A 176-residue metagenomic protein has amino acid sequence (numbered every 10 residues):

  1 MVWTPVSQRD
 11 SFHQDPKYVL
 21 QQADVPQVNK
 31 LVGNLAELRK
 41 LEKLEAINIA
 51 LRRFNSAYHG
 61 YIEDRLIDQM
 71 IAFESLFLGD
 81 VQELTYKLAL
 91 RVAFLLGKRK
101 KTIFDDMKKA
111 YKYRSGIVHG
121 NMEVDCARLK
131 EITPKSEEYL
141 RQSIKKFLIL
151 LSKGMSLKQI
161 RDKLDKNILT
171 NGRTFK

Functional and structural regions predicted by a protein language model:
M1-K176: Amphipathic, oligomerization/interface secondary-structure segments
